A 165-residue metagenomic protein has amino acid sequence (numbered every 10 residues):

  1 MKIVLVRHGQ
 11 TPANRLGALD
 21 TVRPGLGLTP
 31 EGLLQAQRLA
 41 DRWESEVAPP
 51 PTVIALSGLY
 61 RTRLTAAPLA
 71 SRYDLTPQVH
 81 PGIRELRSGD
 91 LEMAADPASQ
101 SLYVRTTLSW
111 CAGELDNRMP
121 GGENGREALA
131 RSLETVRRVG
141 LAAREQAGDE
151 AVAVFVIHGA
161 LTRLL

Functional and structural regions predicted by a protein language model:
K2, R7-Q78: Active-site-proximal alpha-helix that buttresses catalytic centers in soluble enzyme cores
H8, G82, H158: Cofactor-binding loop segments of dinucleotide-utilizing enzymes, especially the Rossmann-like FAD- and NAD(P)+-binding
P12, R61-R63, E85-R87, L161-R163: Short, active-site-adjacent cap segments at secondary-structure transitions
L16, D90-L91, L165: Short, well-ordered secondary-structure micro-motifs
Q37-S45, L129, L133-R144: Generic structural signal for well-ordered alpha-helical scaffold segments
L56-S57, A130, V156-I157: Short beta-strand scaffold positions
R63, E134-L165: Active-site-adjacent alpha-helix immediately C-terminal to a catalytic or transition-state-stabilizing loop
S71-E134: Phosphate-handling substructures
